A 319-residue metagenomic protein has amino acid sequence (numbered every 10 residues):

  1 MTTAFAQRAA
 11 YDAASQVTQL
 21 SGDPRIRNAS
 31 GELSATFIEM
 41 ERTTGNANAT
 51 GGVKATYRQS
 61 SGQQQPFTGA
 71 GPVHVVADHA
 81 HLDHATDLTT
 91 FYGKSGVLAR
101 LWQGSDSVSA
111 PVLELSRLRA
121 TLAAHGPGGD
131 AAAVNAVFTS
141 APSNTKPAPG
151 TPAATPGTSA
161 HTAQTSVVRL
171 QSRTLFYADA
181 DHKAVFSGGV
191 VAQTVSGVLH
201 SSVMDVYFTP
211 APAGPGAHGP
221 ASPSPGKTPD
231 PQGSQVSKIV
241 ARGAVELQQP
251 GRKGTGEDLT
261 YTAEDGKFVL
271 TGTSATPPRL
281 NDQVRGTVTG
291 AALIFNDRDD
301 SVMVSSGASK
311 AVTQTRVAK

Functional and structural regions predicted by a protein language model:
M1-K319: Mature-chain termini and adjacent capping regions
